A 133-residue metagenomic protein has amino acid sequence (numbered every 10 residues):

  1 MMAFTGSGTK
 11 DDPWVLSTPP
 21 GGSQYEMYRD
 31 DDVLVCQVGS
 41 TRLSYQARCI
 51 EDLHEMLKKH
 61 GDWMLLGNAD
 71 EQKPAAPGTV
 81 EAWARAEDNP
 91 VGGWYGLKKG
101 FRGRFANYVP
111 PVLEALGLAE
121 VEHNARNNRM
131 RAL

Functional and structural regions predicted by a protein language model:
M2-A75: Long, low-complexity, charged/polar intrinsically disordered regions in eukaryotic proteins
D32-L34, G93-W94, R131-L133: Charged, low-complexity intrinsically disordered segments and flexible loops
H54, N107-P111: Short, hydrophobic-biased segments on the C-terminal half of alpha helices that form "recognition helices"
D70-K73, P77, R129, L133: Solvent-exposed, non-transmembrane amphipathic alpha-helical segments
G78-T79, A84-R104: Short helix-coil junctions and helix-kink-helix linkers
P111-L116, L133: Internal, hydrophobic cores of structured domains that mediate oligomerization or house catalytic pockets within large
E114-N128: A short, conserved structural fragment
